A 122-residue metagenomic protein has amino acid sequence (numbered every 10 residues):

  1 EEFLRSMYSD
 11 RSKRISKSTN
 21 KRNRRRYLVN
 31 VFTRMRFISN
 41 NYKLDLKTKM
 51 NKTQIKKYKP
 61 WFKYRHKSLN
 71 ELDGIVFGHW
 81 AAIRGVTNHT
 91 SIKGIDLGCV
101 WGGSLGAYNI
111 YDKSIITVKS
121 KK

Functional and structural regions predicted by a protein language model:
E1-K122: Feature recognizes metal-dependent phosphohydrolase scaffolds
